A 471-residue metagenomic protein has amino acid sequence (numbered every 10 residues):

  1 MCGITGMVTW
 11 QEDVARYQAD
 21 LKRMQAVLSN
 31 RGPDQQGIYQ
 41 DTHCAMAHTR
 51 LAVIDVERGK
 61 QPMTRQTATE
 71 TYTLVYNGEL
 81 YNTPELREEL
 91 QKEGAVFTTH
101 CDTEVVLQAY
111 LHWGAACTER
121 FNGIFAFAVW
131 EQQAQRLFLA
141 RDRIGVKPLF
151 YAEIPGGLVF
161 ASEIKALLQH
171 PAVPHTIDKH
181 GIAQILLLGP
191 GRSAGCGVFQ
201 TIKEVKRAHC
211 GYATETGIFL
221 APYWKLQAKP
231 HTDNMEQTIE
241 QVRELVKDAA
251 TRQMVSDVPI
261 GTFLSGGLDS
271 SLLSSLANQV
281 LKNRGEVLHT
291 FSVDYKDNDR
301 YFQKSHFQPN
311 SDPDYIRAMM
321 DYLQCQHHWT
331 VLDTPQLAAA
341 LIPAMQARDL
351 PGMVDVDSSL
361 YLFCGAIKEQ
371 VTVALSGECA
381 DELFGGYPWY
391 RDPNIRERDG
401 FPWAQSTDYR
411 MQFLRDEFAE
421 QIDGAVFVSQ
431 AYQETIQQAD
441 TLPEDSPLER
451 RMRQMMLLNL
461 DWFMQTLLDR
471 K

Functional and structural regions predicted by a protein language model:
M1-A347, L360: Cysteine-centered catalytic environments shared across enzyme families
V8, H43, H48, P155 (+3 more regions): Glycine-rich active-site loop/lid subdomains used to bind and stabilize high-energy intermediates
